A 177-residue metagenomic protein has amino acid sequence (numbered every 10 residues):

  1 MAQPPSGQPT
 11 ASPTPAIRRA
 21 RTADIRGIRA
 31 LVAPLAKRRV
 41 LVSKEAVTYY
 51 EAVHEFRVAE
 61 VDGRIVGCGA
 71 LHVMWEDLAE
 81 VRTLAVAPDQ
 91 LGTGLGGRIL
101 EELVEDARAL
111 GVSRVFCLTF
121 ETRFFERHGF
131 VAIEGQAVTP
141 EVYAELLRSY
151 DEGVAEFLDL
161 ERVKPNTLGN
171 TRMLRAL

Functional and structural regions predicted by a protein language model:
A2-S43, E60, L168-L177: Short amphipathic alpha-helix that is part of the acyltransferase structural core
A2-T14, R108-L110, R114-L177: Terminal substrate-recognition subdomain of acyl/acetyltransferases
A30, E105, R123: Surface-exposed charge patches
V42-V61, G67-V86: A conserved beta-strand-loop-helix scaffold within acyl/acetyltransferase catalytic domains
L84-L91, F120: A short, internal acetyl-CoA/4′-phosphopantetheine-binding micro-motif in the GNAT/acyltransferase core
G92-E105, C117: Conserved acetyl-CoA-binding loop-helix of GNAT-fold acetyltransferases
